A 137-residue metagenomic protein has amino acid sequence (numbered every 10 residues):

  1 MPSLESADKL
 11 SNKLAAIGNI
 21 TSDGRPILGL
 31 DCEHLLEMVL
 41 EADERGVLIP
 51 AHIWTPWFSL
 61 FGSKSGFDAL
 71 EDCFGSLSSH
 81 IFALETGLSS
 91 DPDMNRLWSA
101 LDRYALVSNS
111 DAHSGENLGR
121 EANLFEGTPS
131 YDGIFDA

Functional and structural regions predicted by a protein language model:
M1-D23, E37, P56-A137: Charged catalytic cores and adjacent phosphate/nucleic-acid-binding surfaces used for phosphate/nucleic-acid chemistry
A16, V47-I49: Divalent metal-dependent hydrolysis catalytic cores, especially in the metallo-beta-lactamase
R25-L30: Active-site glycine- and acidic-residue-rich loops that bind and position anionic ligands or nucleotide-like cofactors
D31-L35: Alpha-helical packing segments of well-folded alpha/beta enzyme cores
L36-D43: Active-site acidic/histidine clusters and adjacent loop/turn architecture that either coordinate catalytic ions
D43-E44, R103: Residue-level detector of structured alpha->beta connecting loops
P50-W54: Short, well-ordered beta-to-alpha junction loops that form the rim of enzyme active sites and present histidine/acidic
